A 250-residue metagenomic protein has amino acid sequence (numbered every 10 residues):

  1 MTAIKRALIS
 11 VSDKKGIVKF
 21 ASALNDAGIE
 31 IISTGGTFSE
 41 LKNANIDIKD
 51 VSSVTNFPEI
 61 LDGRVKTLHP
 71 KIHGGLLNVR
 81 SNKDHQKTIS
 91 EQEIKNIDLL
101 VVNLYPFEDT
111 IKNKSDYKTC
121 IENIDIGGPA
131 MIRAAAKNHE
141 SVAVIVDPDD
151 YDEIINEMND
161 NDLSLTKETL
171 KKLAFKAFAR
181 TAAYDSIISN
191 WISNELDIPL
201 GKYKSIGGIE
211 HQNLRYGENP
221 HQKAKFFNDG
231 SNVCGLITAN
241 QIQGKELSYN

Functional and structural regions predicted by a protein language model:
M1-K5, K66-H73, F107-D116, A135-K137 (+1 more regions): Gly-rich Lys/Arg/Thr-decorated short loops/hinges at beta-loop-alpha junctions or inter-strand turns that position
M1-V54: N-terminal glycine-/serine-/threonine-rich phosphate-binding loop
T2-R6, D26-I29, A44-D47, P70-H73 (+8 more regions): Short coil/turn connectors at secondary-structure junctions
I9, E30-G35, D50-S53, N78 (+4 more regions): General beta-strand structural signal in soluble alpha/beta enzymes
G36-F107: Glycine-rich nucleotide/cofactor/substrate-binding loop typically near the N-terminus or early in the first domain
L99-E122, I126-L165, G235-A239: A short, charged helix-loop
N123-I124, A143-H211, R215: Internal gly/pro-rich beta-alpha loop/helix module that stabilizes soluble enzyme cofactors or their anionic handles
I198-N250: Long, structured protein-protein interaction/assembly regions in large complexes
